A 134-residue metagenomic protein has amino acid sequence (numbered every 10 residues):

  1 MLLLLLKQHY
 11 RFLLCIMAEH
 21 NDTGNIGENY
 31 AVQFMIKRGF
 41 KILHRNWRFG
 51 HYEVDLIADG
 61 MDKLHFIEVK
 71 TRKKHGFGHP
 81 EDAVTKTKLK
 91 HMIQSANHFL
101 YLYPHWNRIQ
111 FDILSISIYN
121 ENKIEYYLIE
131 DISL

Functional and structural regions predicted by a protein language model:
L2-R45: Acidic-basic catalytic patches of nuclease active cores, encompassing PD-(D/E)XK and other metal-cofactor nuclease
I16, D59-G60, E81, N97 (+3 more regions): Positively charged, solvent-exposed patches that mediate nucleic-acid binding
M35, V54-G76, M92: Conserved catalytic cores of phosphodiester-cleaving nucleases, focusing on short active-site segments
W47-F49, D62, T71, S115: Short, glycine/acidic-enriched loop or turn micro-motifs at the edges of active sites
F49-Y52, N122: Short acidic/glycine-enriched loop/turn segments that link adjacent beta-strands
H51, L64-F66, R108, Y126: Structural motif
K73-I93, N97: Mg2+/Mn2+-dependent nuclease catalytic core
L102-L134: Domain-level recognition of nuclease-like catalytic cores that cleave nucleotide substrates
